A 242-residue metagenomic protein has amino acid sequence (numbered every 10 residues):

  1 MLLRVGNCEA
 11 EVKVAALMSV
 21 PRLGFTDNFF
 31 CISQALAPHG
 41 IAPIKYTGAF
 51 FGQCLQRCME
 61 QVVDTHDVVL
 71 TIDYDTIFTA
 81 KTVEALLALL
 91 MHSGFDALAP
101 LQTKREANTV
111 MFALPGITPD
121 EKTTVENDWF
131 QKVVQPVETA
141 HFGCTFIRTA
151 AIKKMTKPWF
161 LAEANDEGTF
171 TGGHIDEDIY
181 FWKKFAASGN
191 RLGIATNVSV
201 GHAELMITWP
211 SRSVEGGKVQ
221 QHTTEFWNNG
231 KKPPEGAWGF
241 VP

Functional and structural regions predicted by a protein language model:
M1-A49, Q53: N-proximal low-complexity "stem/linker" segments adjacent to membrane-targeting elements
L2-A15, K157-P242: C-terminal catalytic/acceptor-binding lobe
A15-S19, S33-A35, D75, L87-L89 (+2 more regions): Polar low-complexity intrinsically disordered regions
A42, D75, D96, R191-G193: Residue-level detector of anion-binding/catalytic polar loops
Q56-V68: Active-site nucleotide-sugar/metal-binding loop of Leloir-type enzymes
M59, T79-N165: Conserved catalytic core of nucleotide-sugar-dependent glycosyltransferases
H66-D67, S93-F95, N190: Short, high-confidence coil segments that cap the C-terminus of an alpha-helix and link into the following beta-strand
H66-I77: Short beta-strand-to-loop acidic/aromatic patch adjacent to the donor-nucleotide binding site
